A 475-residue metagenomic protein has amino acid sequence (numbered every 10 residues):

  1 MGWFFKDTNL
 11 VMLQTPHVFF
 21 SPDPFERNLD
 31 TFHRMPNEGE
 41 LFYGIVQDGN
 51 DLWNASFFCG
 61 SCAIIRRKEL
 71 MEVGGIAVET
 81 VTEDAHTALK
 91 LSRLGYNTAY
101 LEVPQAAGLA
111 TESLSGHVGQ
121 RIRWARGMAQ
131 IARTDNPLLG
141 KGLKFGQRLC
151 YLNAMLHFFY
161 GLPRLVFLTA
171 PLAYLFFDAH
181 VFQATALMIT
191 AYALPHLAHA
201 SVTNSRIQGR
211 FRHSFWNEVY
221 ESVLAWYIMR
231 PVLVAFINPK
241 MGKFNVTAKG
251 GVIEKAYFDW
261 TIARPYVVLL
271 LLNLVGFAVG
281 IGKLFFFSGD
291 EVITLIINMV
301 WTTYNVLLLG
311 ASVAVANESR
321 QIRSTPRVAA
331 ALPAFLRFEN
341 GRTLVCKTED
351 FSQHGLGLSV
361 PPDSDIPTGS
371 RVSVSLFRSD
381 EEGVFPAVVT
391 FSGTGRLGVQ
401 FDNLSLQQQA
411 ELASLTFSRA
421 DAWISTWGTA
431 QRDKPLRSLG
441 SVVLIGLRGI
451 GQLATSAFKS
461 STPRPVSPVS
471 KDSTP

Functional and structural regions predicted by a protein language model:
G2-V81, S92-R93, L114-N153: Long helical/loop segments within the catalytic core of UDP-sugar-dependent glycosyltransferases, especially the large
V81-T87: Acidic donor-binding loop at a coil-to-helix junction in glycosyltransferase catalytic cores that engages
K90-A106: Catalytic donor-sugar/metal-binding loop of nucleotide-sugar-dependent glycosyltransferases
E102-G116: Active-site donor/metal-binding and catalytic loop motifs of nucleotide-sugar-dependent glycosylation enzymes
A110, H117-D135, F215-V232: Intracellular alpha-helical coupling/juxtamembrane segments of multi-pass membrane proteins
H157-G242, F258-S319: Membrane-embedded multi-pass helical conduit in multi-pass membrane proteins, especially envelope-biosynthetic
P239-V252: Juxtamembrane inter-helical linkers in multi-pass membrane proteins
Y257-P475: Structured alpha-helical
